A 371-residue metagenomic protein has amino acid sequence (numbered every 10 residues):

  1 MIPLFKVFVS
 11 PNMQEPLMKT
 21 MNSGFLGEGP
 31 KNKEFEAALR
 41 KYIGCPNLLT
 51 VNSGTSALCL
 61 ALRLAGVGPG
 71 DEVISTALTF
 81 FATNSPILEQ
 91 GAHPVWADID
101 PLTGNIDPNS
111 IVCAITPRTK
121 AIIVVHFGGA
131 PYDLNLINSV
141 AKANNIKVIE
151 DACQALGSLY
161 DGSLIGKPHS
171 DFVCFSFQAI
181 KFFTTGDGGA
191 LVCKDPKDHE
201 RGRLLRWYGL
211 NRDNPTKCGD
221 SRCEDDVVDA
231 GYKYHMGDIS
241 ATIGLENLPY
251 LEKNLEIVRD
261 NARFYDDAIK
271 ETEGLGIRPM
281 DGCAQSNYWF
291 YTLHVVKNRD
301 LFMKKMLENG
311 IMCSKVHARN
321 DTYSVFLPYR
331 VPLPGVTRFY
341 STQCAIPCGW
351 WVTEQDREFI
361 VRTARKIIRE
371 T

Functional and structural regions predicted by a protein language model:
M1-F25, P30, D226-V228, P347: N-terminal "arm"/small-domain region of PLP-dependent enzymes with the aminotransferase-like
F25-E72, P86-Q90, W96-D98, S163: Phosphate-binding glycine-rich loop
K33-A37, C45-P46, N109, C113 (+5 more regions): PLP-dependent aminotransferase class I/II
L49, I74, V95, V148-I149 (+3 more regions): Structural detector of well-ordered beta-strand residues that form the stable sheet scaffold of enzyme domains
R63, V67-A152, L159: PLP-dependent aminotransferase-like
K147-I149, F172, Q343-A345: Structural preference for beta-strand elements that scaffold enzyme active sites
E150-T185, N214, C223-V228: Conserved active-site segment immediately N-terminal to the catalytic lysine that forms the internal aldimine
P168-R212, D238: Active-site PLP attachment segment
